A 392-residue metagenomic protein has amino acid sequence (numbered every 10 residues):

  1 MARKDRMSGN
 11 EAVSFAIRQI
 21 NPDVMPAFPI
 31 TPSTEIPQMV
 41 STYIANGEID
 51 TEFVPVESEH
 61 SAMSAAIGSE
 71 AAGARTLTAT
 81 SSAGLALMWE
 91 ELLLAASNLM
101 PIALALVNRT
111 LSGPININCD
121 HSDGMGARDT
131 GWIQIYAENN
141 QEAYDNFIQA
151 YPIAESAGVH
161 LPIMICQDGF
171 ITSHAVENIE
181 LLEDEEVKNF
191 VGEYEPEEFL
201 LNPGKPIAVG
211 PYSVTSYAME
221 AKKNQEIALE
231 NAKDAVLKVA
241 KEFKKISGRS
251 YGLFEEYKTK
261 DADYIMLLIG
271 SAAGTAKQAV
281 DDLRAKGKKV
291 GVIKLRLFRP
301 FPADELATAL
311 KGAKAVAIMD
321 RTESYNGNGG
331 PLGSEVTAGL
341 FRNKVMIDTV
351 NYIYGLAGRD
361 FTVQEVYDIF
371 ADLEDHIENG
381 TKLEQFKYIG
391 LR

Functional and structural regions predicted by a protein language model:
M1-G126, G131-W132, I148, I389-R392: Thiamine diphosphate
I36-M39, A65-I67, M88-L92, G113-C119 (+6 more regions): Short acidic, glycine/serine/threonine-rich loops at helix termini
S41-N46, Q278-V292, F341-R342: Short helix-loop-beta junction
R109-T110, Q167-H174, G270, E323 (+1 more regions): Glycine-rich beta-alpha junction loops
N118-P162, C166-G169, V345-R359: Conserved thiamine diphosphate
P162-E255: Conformationally flexible catalytic loops at phosphate/diphosphate-handling active centers
T259-K288, F301-T308: Redox- and metal-dependent alpha/beta enzyme cores, enriched for Fe-S-associated oxidoreductases and cofactor-handling
D320-R392: Peripheral docking tails and interdomain loops at the edges of cofactor- or intermediate-handling domains
